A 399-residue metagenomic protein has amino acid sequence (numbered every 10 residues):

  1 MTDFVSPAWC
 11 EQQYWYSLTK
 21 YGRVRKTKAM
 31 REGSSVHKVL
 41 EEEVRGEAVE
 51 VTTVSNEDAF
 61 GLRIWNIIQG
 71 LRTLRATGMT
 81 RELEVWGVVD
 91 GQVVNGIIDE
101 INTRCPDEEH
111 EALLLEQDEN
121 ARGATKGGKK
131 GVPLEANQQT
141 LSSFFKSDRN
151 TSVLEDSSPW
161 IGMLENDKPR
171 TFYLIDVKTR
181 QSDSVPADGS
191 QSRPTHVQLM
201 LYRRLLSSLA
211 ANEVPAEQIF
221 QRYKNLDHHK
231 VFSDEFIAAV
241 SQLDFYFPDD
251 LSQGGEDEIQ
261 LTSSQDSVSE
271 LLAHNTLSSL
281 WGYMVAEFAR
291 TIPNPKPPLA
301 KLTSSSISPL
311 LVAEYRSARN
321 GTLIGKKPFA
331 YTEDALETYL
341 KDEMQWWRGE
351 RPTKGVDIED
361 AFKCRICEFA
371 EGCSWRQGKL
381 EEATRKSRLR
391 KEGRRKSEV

Functional and structural regions predicted by a protein language model:
M1-W86, D90-G96, A112-L115, W347 (+1 more regions): Nuclease catalytic cores
Y14-G22, L174, T179-S184, M344-R351: Short amphipathic alpha-helical segments and their helix-coil junctions
G22, K26, M30, D188-H196 (+1 more regions): Short, charged/polar micro-motifs that form catalytic or ligand-binding hotspots
R23, S34, A124, G128-V132 (+7 more regions): Intrinsically disordered, low-complexity regions
E43, E47, L209-A216, E350: Solvent-exposed amphipathic alpha-helical surface segments
N56, E217-R222, T353-F362: Short, flexible loop/turn segments with low-complexity composition
W86-D342: Mg2+/Mn2+-dependent nuclease catalytic core
A335-E359: A short N-terminal helical cap/helix-turn-helix that marks the beginning of AMP-binding/adenylate-forming
